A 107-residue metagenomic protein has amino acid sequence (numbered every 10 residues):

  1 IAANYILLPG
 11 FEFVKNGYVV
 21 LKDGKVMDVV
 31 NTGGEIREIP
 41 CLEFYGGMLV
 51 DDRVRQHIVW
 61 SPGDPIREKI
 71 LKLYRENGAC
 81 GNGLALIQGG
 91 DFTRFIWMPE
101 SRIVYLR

Functional and structural regions predicted by a protein language model:
I1-V54, G81-R107: N-terminal metal-binding scaffold of metallo-dependent hydrolase/deaminase domains
H57-E76: Mid-chain, well-packed structural core segment of small domains
